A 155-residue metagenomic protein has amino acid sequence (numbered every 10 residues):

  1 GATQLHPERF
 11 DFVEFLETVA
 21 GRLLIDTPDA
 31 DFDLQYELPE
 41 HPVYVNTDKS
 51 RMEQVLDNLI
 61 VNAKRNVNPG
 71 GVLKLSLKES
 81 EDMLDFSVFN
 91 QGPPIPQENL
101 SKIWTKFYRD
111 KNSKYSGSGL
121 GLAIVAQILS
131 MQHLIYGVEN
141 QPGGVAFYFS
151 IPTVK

Functional and structural regions predicted by a protein language model:
G1-L5, Y44-T47: Conserved micro-motifs of the catalytic ATP-binding
H6-L24: A conserved beta-strand-to-alpha-helix junction within the catalytic ATP-binding
H6-R9, P28, D33-V43: Conserved catalytic submotifs in the C-terminal HATPase_c
D57-N58, N62: Conserved polar catalytic motif of the HATPase_c/GHKL fold
I95-F107: Short conserved segment of the HATPase_c
G121, V125: Short alpha-helical Gxxx[C/S/T] motif in the catalytic ATP-binding
H133-E139: Glycine-rich ATP-binding loops of the HATPase_c
